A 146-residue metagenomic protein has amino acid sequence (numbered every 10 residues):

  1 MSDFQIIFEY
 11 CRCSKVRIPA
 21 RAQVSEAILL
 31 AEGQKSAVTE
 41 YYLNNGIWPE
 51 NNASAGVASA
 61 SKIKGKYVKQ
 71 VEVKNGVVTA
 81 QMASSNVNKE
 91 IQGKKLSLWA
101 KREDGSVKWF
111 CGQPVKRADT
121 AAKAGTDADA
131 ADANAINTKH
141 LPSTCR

Functional and structural regions predicted by a protein language model:
M1-Y41: Amphipathic alpha-helical segments typified by the pilin-like N-terminal helix that continues immediately C-terminal
L43-R146: Periplasmic/extracellular, small/polar-rich flexible segments of pilin-like filament-forming proteins
